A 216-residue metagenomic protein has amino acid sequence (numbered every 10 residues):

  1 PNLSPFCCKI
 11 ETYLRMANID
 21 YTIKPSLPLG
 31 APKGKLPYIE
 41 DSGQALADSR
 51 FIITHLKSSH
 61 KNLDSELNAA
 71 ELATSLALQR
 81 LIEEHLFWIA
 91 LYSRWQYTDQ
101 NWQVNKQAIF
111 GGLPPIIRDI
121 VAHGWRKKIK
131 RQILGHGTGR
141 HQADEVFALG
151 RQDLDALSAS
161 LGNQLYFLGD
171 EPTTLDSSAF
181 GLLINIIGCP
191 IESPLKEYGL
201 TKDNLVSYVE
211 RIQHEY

Functional and structural regions predicted by a protein language model:
P1-D119, F167, I187: GST-like domain detector, emphasizing the conserved glutathione-binding G-site in the N-terminal thioredoxin-like
W88-V206, E210: GST-like fold's C-terminal all-alpha helical module
E210-Y216: C-terminal helix/juxtamembrane-tail motif
